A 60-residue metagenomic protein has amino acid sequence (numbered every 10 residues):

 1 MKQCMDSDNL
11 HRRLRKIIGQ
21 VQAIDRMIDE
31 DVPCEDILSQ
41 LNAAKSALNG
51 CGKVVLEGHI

Functional and structural regions predicted by a protein language model:
M1-I60: Solvent-exposed interaction patches of small proteins and small membrane subunits
